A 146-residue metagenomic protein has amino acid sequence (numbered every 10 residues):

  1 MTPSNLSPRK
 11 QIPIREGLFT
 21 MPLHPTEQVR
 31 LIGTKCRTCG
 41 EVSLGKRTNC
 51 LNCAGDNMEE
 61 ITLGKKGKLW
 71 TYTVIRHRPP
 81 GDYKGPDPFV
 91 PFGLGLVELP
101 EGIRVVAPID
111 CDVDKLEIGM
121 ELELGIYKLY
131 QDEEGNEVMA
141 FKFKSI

Functional and structural regions predicted by a protein language model:
M1-L31, A140-K142, I146: A broadly conserved sequence feature marking short terminus-proximal activation segments in nucleic acid-centric
K35-T38, N49-G55: Short, cysteine/histidine-rich loop/knuckle motifs that typically chelate Zn2+
L44, N57-E59: Short functional micro-motifs and their immediate structural scaffolds
G67-W70, I109: Conserved hydrophobic positions within beta-strands
Y72-R78, Y127-L129: Short, conserved beta-turn/loop elements at beta-strand boundaries and strand-helix junctions
G102-V113: Beta-strand/loop nucleic-acid-binding surfaces
C111-E123: Short nucleic-acid-contacting surface segments enriched for D/E, G, S/T with interspersed K/R
Y127-I146: OB-fold/S1-family single-stranded nucleic acid-binding modules
